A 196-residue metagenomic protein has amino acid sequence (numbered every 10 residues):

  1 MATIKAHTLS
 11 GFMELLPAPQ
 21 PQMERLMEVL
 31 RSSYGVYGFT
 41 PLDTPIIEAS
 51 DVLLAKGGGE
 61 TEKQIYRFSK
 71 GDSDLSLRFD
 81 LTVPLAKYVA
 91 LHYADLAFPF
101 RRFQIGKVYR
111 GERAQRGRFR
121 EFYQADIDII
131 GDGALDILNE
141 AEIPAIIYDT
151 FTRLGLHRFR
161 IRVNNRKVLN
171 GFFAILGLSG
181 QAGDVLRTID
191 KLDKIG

Functional and structural regions predicted by a protein language model:
A2-G196: Extended, charged alpha-beta segments that form solvent-exposed binding/catalytic grooves in nucleic-acid-handling
